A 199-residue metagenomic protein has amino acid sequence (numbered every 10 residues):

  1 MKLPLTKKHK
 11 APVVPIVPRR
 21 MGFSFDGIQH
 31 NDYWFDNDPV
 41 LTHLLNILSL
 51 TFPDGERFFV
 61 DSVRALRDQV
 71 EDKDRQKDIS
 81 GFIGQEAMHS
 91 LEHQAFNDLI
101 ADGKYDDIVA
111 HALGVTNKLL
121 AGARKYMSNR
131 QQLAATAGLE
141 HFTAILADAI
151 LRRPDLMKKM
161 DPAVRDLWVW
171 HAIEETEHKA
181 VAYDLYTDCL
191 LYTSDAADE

Functional and structural regions predicted by a protein language model:
M1-G84, E92-Q131: Terminal targeting/low-complexity segments that flank the catalytic cores of oxidoreductases
L66-D74, I150-L167, D184-L191: Inter-helical turn/loop segments and adjacent helix faces that build the functional surface of alpha-helical bundle
S128-E174: Internal, conserved structured core segments that host functional sites
A172-L185: Short, contiguous alpha-helical
Y192-E199: Conserved small/polar residues in nucleotide/adenosyl-binding loops
